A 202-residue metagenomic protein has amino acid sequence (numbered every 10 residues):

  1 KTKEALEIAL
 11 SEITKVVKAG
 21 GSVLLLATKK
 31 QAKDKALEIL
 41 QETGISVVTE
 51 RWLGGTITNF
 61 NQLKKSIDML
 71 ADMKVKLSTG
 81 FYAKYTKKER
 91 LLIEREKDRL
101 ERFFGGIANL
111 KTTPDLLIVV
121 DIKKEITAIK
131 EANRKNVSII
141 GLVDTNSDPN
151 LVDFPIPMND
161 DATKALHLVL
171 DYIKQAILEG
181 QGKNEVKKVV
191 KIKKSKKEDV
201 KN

Functional and structural regions predicted by a protein language model:
K1, T28-Q31, E50-T58, I122-K124 (+3 more regions): Short, ordered loop/turn segments at secondary-structure junctions
T2-G21, R99-F104: Phosphate-interacting basic helix/loop segments used at nucleotide- and nucleic-acid interfaces
S22-L26, S46-T49, S138-L142, I177: Short hydrophobic alpha-helical runs that function as membrane-insertion/retention elements
L25, L117, V169: Residue-level signature of catalytic and energy-coupling elements of molecular machines, predominantly ATP/GTP-dependent
L40-I93: Long, charge-dense
A83, K87-V119, K123-K135, I140: Extended, charged alpha-helical interaction scaffolds
T127-N184: Short glycine/threonine-rich loop/turn motifs
Y172, L178-N202: Intrinsically disordered, compositionally biased charged tails
